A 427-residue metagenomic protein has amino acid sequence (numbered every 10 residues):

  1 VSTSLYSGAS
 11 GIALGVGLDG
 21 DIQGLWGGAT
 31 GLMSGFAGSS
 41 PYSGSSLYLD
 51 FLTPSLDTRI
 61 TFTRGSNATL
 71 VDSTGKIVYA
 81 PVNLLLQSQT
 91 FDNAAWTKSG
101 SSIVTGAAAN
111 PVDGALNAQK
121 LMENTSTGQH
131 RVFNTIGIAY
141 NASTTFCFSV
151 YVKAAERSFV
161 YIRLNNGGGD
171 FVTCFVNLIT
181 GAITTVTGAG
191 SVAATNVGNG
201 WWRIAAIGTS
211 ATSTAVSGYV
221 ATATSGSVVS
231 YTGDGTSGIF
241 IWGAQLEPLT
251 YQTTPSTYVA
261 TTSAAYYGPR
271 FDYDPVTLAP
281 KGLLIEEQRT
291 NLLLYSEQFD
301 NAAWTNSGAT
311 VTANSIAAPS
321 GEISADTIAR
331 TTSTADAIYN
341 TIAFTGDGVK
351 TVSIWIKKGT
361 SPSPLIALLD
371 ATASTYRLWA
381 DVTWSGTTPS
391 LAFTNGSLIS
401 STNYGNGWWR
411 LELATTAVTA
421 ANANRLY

Functional and structural regions predicted by a protein language model:
S2-Y427: Glycine- and acidic residue-enriched flexible segments with recurrent GG/GxG motifs
